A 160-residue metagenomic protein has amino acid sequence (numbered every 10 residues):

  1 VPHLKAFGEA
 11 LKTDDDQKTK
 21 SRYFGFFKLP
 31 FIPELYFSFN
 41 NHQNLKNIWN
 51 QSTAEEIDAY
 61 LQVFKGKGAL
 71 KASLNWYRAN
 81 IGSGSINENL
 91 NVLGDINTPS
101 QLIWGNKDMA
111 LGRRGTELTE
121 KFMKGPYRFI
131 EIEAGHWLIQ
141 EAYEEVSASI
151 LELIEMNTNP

Functional and structural regions predicted by a protein language model:
V1-I130, I139, L151-T158: Flexible "cap/lid" subdomain of the alpha/beta-hydrolase fold that forms the substrate-access gate
A134-S147: Catalytic histidine-centered segment of alpha/beta-hydrolase-like enzymes
